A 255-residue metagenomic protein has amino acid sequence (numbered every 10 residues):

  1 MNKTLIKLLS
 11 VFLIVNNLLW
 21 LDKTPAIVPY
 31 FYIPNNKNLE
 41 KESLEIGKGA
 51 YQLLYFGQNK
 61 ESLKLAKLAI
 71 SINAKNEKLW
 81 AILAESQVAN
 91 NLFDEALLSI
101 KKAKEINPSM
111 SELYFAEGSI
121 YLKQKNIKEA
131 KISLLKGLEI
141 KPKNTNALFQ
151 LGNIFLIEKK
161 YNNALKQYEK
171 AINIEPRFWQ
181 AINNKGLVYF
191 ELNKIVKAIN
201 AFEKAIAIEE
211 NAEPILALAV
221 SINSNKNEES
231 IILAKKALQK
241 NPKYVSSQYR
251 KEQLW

Functional and structural regions predicted by a protein language model:
N2-N73, K78: N-terminal leader/linker segments that initiate helical-solenoid repeat arrays
I27-L39, I231-W255: Terminal, low-structured helical/coil segments at or just beyond the last alpha-helical repeat
E42-S43, E77-K78, S111-E112, T145-N146 (+3 more regions): Helix-start (N-cap) detector for alpha-helical repeat units in TPR-like alpha-solenoids, especially tetratricopeptide
Y51, E85, S119, N153 (+2 more regions): Residue-level recognition of tetratricopeptide repeat
Y55-K64, A89-K102, K123-K136, I157-K170 (+2 more regions): Structural signature of tandem alpha-helical TPR/SEL1-like repeats, specifically the intra-repeat loop/turn
I72, I106, I140, I174 (+2 more regions): Structural marker of alpha-solenoid helical repeat scaffolds
I82, A116, Q150, N184 (+2 more regions): Canonical tetratricopeptide repeat
E203-S246: TPR/TPR-like (Sel1-like) alpha-helical repeat modules
